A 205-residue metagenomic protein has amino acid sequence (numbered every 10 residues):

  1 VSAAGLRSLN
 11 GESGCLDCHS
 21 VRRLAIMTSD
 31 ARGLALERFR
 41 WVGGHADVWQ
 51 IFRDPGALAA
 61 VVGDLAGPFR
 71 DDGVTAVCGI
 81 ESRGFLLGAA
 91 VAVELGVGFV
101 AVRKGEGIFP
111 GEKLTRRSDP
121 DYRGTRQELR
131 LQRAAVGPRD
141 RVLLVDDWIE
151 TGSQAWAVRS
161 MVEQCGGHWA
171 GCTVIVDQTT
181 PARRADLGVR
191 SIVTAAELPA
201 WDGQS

Functional and structural regions predicted by a protein language model:
S2, L6, C15-H19, R23-A31 (+2 more regions): PRPP-dependent phosphoribosyltransferase catalytic core
C15-V74: Active-site-facing substrate-recognition patch
V74-E81: Short glycine-rich phosphate-binding loop at a beta-alpha junction
E81-L86, T151: Gly/Ser/Thr-rich loops at beta-strand to alpha-helix junctions that form or flank small-molecule/cofactor-binding
S82, K104-G107, I175-Q178: Short, ordered loop/turn segments at secondary-structure junctions
L86-L95, V158-R159: Short Gly/Thr/Asp-enriched flexible loops that form oxyanion-binding sites at enzyme active sites
V97-V142: Short, glycine/charge-rich flexible loops or terminal/linker lids adjacent to PRPP-binding catalytic cores
D146-W156: Acidic, divalent-metal-coordinating active-site segment for phosphoryl/phosphodiester hydrolysis, typified by short
